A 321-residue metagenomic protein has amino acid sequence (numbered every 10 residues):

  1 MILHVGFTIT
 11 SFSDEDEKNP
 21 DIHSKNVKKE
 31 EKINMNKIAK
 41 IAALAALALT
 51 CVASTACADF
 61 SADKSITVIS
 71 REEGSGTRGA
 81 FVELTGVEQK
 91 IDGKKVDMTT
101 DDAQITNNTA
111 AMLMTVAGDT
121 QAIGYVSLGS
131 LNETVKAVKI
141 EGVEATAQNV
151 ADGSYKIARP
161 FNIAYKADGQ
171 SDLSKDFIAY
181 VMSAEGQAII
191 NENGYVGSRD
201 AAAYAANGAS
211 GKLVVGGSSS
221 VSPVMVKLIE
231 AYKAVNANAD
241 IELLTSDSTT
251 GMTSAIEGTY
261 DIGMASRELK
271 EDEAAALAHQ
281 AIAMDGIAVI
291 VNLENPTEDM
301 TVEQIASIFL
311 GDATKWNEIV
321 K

Functional and structural regions predicted by a protein language model:
M1-I2, K18, A46, V235: Selective for proline/serine-rich intrinsically disordered segments in cytosolic/nuclear regulatory regions
I2-N34: Short, Lys/Arg-enriched N-terminal segments with co-localized hydrophobic residues within the first ~10-30 amino acids
F7-I9, K32, L49, S54 (+1 more regions): Intrinsically disordered/low-complexity terminal segments and short unstructured peptides
M35-A58: Sec-dependent N-terminal signal peptides of Gram-positive bacterial secreted proteins and lipoproteins
C57-K321: Exported/periplasmic ABC-transporter solute-binding proteins
